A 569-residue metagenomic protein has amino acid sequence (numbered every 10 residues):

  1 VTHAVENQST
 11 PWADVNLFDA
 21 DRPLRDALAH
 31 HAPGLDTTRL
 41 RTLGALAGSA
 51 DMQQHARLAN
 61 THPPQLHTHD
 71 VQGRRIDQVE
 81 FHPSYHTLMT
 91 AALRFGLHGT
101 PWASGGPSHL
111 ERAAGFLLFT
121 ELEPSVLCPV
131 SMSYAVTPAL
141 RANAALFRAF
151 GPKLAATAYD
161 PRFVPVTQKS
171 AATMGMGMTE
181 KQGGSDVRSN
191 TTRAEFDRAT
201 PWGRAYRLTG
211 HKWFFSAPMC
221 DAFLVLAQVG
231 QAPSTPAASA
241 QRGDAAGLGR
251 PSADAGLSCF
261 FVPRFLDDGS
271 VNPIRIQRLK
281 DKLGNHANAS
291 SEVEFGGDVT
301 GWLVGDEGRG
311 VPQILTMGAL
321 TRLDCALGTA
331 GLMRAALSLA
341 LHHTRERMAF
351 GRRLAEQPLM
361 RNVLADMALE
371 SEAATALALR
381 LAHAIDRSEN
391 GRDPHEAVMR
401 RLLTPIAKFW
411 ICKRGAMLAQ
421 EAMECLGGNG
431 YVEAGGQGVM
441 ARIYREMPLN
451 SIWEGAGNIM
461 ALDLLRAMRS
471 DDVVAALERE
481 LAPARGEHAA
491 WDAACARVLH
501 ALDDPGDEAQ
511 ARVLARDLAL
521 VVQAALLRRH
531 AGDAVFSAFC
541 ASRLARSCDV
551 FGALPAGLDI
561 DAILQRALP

Functional and structural regions predicted by a protein language model:
V1-G105: Extended, charge-enriched "interface" segments that sit outside catalytic cores
A29-T37, R41-A45, S49, Q53 (+2 more regions): Alpha-helix capping/hinge segments and adjacent helical runs
R74-P165, S216-A217, W453: Internal helix-loop-helix
G203-V271: A short core secondary-structure module
F265-S270, Q277, A289-T321, S338-A355 (+1 more regions): A glycine-rich, basic-preceded beta-loop-alpha segment at the flavin cofactor/substrate interface of flavin-utilizing
L283-L315, G428-E454: Flexible glycine/proline-rich, aromatic-decorated loop/lid segments
E372-W410, E424, L502-A511, A515: C-terminal helix-coil-helix/basic helical segment that borders enzyme active sites and/or dimer interfaces and provides
M468-D471, E480-P569: C-terminal amphipathic alpha-helical interaction region
